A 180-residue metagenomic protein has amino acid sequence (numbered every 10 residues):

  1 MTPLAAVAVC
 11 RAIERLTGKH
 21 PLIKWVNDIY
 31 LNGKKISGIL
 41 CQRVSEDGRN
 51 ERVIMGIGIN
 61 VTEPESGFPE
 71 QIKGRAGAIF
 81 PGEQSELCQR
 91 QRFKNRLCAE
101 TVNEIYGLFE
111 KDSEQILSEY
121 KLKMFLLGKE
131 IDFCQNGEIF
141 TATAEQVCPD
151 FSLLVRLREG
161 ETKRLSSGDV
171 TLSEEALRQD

Functional and structural regions predicted by a protein language model:
P3-P21, L31-D180: Long, positively charged amphipathic alpha-helical accessory segments at protein N-termini or as interdomain linkers
D28: Conserved active-site carboxylates
